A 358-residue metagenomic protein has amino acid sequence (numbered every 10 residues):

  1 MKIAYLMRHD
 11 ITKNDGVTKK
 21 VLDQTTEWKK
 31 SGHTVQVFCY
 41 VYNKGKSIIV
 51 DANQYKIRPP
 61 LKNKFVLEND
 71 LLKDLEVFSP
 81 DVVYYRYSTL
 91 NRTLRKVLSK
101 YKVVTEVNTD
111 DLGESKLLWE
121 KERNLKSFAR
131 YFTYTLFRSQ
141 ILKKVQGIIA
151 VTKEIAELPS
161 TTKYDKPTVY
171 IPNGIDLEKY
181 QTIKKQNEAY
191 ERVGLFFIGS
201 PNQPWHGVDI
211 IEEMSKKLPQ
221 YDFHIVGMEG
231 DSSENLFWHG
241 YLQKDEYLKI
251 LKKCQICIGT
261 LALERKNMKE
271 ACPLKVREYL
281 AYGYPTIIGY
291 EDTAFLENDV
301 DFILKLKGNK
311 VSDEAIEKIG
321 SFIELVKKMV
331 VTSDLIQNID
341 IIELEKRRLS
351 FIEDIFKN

Functional and structural regions predicted by a protein language model:
M1-G45, F78, E212-L218, D222: N-terminal subdomain of nucleotide-sugar transferases
R8, T12, V104-L136, T162-D165 (+2 more regions): Acceptor-binding helix/loop patch of EC 2.4 sugar-transfer enzymes, predominantly nucleotide-sugar-dependent
N14-K19, N202-H206, D245, K249-I250 (+2 more regions): Nucleotide-sugar-dependent
V17-E27, D176-K179, E191-S232, F237-Y247: Conserved catalytic-core segment of nucleotide-activated headgroup transferases in glycan assembly
T26, E68-K73, T93, T105-S115 (+1 more regions): Membrane-proximal helix-turn-helix segments that form the acceptor-binding/catalytic region of lipid-linked
L72-R92, Y101-V104: Short N-terminal targeting/anchoring amphipathic segment
E154, G174: Carbohydrate-associated surface elements
K307-K357: A charged, aromatic-enriched C-terminal amphipathic alpha-helix characteristic of glycosyltransferases across folds
